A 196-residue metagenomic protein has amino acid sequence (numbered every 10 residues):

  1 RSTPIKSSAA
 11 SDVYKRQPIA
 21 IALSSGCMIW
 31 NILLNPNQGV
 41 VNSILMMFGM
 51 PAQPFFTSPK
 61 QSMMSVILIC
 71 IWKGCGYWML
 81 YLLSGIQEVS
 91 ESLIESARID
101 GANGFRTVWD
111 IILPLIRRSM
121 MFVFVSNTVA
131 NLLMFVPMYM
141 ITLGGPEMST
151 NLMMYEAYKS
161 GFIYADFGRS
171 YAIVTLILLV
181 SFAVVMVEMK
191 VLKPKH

Functional and structural regions predicted by a protein language model:
R1-P4: Short, exposed "boundary/linker" segments that immediately precede the start of a downstream structural module
S8-H196: A structural signal for multi-pass alpha-helical bundles of membrane permease subunits that mediate small-molecule
